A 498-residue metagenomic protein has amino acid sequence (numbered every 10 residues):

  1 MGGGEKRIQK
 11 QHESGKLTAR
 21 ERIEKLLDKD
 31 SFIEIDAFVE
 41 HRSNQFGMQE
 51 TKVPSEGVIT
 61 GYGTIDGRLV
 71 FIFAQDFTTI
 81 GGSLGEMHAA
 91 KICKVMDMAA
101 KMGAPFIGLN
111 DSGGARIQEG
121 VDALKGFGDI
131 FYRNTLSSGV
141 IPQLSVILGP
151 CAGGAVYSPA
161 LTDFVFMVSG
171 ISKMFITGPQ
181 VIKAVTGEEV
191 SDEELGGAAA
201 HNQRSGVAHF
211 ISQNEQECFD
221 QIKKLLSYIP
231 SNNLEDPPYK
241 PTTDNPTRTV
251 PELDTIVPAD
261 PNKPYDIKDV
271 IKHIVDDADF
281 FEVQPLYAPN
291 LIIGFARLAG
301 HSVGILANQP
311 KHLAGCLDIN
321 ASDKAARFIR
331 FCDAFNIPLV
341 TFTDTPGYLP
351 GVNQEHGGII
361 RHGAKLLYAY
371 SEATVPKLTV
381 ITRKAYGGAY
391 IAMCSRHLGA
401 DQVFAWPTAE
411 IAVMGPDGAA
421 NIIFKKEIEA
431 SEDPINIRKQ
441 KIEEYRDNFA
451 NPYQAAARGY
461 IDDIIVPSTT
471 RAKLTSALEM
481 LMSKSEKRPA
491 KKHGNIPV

Functional and structural regions predicted by a protein language model:
M1-V498: Ligand-binding clefts of soluble mixed alpha/beta catalytic domains
